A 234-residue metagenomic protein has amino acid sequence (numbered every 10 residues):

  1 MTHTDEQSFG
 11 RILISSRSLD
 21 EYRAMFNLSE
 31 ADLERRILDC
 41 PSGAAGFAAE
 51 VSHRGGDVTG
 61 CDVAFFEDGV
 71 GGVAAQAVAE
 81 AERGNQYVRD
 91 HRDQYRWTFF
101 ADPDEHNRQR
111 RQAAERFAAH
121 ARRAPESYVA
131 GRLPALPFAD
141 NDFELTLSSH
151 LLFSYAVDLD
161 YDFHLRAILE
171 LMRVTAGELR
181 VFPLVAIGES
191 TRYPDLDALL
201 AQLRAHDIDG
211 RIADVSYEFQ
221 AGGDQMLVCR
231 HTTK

Functional and structural regions predicted by a protein language model:
M1-R36, G46-R54, F66-A77: Class I SAM-dependent methyltransferase Rossmann-like catalytic core, especially the SAM/SAH-binding loop
L38-C40: Class I SAM-dependent methyltransferase core
H53, D57-E126: Class I S-adenosyl-L-methionine-dependent methyltransferase module
G131-L147: A short acidic, Gly/Pro-enriched loop at the edge of an enzyme's catalytic core that lines a small-molecule cofactor
S149-F153: Residues lining the SAM
Y155-E170: A short, conserved alpha-helix within the catalytic core of class I
A167, L171, T175-V185: Conserved beta-strand signature within the Rossmann-like core of class I S-adenosyl-L-methionine
I187-K234: Class I S-adenosyl-L-methionine
